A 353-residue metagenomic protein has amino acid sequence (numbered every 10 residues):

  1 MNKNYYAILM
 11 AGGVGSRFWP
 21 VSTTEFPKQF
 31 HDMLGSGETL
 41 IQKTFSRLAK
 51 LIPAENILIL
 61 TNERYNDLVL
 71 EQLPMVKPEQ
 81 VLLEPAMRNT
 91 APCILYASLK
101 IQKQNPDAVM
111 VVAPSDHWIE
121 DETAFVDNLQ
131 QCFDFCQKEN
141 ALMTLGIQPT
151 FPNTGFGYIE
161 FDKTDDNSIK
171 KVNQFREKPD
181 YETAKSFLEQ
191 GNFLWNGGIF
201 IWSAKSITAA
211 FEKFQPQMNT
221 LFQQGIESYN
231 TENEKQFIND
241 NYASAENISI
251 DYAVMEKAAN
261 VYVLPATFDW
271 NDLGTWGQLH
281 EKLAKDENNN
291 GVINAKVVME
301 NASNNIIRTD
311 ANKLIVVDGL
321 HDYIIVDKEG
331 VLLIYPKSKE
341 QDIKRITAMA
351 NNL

Functional and structural regions predicted by a protein language model:
M1-L9, R17-T24, G35-P114, W118-A124 (+2 more regions): Conserved N-terminal catalytic core of the sugar/cofactor nucleotidyltransferase
N2-N4, A204-L353: Left-handed beta-helix
L9-A11, L60, V111-P114, T144-Q148 (+2 more regions): Short beta-strand segments
I41, A97, D116, I159 (+3 more regions): Residue-level signal for inorganic ion chemistry
I59, L83, V112, M143-L145 (+2 more regions): General beta-strand structural signal in soluble alpha/beta enzymes
E122-E232, Q236-N239, Y262, N312 (+1 more regions): Conserved core of the sugar-phosphate nucleotidyltransferase
